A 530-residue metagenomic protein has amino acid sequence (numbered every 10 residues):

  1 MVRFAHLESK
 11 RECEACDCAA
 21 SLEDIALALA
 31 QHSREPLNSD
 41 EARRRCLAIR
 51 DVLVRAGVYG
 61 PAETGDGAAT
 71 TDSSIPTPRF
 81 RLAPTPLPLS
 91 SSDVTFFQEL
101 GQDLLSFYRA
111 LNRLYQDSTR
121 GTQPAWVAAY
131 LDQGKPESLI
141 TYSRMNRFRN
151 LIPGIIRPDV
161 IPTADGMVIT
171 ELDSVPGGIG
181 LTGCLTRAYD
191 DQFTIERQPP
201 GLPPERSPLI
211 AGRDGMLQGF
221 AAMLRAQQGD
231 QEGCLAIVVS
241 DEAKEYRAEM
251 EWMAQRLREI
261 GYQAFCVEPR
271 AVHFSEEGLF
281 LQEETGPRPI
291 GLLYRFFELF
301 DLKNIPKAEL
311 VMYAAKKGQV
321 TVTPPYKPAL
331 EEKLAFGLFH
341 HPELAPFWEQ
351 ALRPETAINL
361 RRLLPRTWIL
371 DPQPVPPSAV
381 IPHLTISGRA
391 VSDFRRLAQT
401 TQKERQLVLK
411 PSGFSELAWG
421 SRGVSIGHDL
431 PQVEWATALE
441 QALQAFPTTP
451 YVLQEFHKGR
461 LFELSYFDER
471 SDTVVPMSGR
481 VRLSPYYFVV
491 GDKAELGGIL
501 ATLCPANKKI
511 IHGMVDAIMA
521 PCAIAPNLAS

Functional and structural regions predicted by a protein language model:
M1-S530: Preference for protein termini
